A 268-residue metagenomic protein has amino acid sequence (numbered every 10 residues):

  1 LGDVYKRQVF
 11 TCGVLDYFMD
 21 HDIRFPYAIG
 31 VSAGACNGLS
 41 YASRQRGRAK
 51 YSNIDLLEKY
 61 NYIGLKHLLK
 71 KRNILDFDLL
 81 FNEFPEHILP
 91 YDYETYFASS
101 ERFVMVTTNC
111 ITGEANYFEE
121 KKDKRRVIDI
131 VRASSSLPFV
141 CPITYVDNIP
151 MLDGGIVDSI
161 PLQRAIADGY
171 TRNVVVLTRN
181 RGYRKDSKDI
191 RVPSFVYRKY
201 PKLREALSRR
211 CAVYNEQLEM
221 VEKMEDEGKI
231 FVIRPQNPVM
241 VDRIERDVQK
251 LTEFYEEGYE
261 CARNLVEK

Functional and structural regions predicted by a protein language model:
L1-V31, L39-K268: Patatin-like phospholipase
